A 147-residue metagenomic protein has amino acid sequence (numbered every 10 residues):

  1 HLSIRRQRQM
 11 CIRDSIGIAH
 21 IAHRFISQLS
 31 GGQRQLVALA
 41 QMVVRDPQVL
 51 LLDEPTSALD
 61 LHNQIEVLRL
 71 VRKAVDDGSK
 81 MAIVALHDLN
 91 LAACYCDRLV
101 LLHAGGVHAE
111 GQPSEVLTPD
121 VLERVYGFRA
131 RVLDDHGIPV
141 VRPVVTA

Functional and structural regions predicted by a protein language model:
H1-R8, I12: Single conserved hydrophobic/aromatic residue that forms the stacking wall/gate of nucleotide- or nucleobase-binding
F25-L29, Q33: Conserved ABC ATPase signature
D46: Conserved catalytic motifs of ABC-family nucleotide-binding domains
L50-E54: Catalytic Walker B motif of ABC-type/P-loop ATPase nucleotide-binding domains
I65-D77: Helical segment within the ABC ATPase nucleotide-binding domain
E123-A147: ABC ATPase nucleotide-binding domains
